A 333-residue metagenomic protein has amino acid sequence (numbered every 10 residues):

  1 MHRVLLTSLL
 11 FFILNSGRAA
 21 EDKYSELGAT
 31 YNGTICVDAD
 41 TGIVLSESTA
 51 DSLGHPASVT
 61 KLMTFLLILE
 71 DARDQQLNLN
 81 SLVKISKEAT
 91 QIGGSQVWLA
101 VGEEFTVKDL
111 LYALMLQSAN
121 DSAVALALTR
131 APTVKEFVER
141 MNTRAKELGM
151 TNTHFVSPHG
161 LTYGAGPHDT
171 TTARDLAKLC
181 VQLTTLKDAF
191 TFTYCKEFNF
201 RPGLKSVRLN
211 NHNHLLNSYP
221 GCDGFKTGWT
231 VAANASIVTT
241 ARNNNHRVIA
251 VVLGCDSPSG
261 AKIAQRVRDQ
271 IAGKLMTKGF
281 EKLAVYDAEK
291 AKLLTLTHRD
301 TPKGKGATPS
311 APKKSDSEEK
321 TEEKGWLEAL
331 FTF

Functional and structural regions predicted by a protein language model:
H2-T7: Sec-dependent signal peptide recognition, specifically the positively charged N-region followed immediately by
S8-R18: Hydrophobic h-region of N-terminal signal peptides that target proteins for export in Gram-negative bacteria
L10, F65, L111-Y112, C180 (+2 more regions): Alpha-helical structural signal
L14-N15, R73, K290: Hydrophobic alpha-helical membrane context
A19-R174, T184-K187: Active-site-adjacent loops and short helices of periplasmic peptidoglycan-processing enzymes
M150-H154, A165-F333: Domain-terminus/edge residues, biased toward the C-terminal soluble/receptor-binding domains of extracytoplasmic
